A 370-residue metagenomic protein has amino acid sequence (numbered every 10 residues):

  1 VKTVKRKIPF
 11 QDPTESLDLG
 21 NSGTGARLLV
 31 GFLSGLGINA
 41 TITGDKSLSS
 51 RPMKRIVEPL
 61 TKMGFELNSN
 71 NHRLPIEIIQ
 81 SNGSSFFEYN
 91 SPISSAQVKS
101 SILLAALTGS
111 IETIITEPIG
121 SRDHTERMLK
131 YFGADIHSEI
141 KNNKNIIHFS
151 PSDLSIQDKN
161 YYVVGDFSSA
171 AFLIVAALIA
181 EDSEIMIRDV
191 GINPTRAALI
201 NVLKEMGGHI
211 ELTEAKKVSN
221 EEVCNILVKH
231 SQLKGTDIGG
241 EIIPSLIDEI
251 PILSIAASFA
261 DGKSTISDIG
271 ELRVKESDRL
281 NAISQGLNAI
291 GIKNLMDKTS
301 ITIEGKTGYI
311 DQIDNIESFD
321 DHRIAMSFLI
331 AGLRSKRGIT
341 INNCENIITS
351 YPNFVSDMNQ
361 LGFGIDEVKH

Functional and structural regions predicted by a protein language model:
V1-H370: Structural preference for solvent-exposed beta-strand-turn elements and adjacent flexible terminal/loop segments within
